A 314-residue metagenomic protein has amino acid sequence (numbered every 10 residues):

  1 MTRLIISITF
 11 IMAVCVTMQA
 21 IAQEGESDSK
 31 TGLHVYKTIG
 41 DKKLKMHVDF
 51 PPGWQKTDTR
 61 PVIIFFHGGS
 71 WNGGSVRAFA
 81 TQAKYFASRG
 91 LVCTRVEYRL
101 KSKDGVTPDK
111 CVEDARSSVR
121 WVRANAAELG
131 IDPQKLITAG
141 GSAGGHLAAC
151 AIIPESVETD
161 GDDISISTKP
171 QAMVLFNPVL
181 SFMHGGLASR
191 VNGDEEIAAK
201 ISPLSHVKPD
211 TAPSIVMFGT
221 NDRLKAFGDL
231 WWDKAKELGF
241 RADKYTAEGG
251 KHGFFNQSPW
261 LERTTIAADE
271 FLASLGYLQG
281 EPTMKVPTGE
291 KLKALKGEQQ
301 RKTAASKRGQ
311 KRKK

Functional and structural regions predicted by a protein language model:
S7-T17: Bacterial N-terminal signal peptides
Q23-D58: N-terminal cap/lid segment of alpha/beta-hydrolase-fold proteins
H47-D49, D229-K314: C-terminal catalytic histidine-bearing segment of alpha/beta-hydrolase fold enzymes
W54-R60, F66-V106, H146, L224-A226: Short substrate-entry loop that stabilizes the transition state in hydrolases
R60, F66, F176, A247-G250: Alpha/beta-hydrolase
S75-V76, Q82, T94-P133, Q257-R263: Catalytic nucleophile-loop/oxyanion-hole region of alpha/beta-hydrolase and closely related hydrolase-like folds
S117-R190, A198-A199, P203: Primarily recognizes the serine-hydrolase "nucleophile elbow" in alpha/beta-hydrolase and SGNH/GDSL folds
I215-F218: Short beta-strand/loop motif that positions the catalytic acidic residue of the alpha/beta-hydrolase fold
